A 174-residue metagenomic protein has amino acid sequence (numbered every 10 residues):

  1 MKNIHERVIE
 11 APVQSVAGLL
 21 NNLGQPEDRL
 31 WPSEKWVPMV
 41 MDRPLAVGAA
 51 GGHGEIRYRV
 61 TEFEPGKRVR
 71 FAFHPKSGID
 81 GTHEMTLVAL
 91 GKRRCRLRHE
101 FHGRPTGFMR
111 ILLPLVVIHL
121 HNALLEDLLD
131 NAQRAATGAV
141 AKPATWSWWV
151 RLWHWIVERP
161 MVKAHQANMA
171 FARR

Functional and structural regions predicted by a protein language model:
M1-M41, L152-R174: Hydrophobic ligand-binding cavity/cleft-lining segments
K2-I4, H53-Y58, I79-E84: Short, surface-exposed coil-to-beta transition loops
E10-Q14, T61-G66, T86-R96: A short, structured loop/turn motif at beta-sheet edges
V16-P26, V60, V69-F71, L97-H99 (+1 more regions): Hydrophobic pocket/interface hotspot
S33, V40-R43, P65, G91: Residue-level recognition of beta-strand termini and adjacent short loop/turns
P44-G52, R70-K76: Short beta-strand segments that buttress and anchor functional surface loops
V47, H53, P114-D127, V157-R174: Low-complexity, charge- and small-residue-enriched intrinsically disordered regions
P75-T145: Beta-strand/loop substructures that line and gate deep hydrophobic ligand-binding cavities in soluble
